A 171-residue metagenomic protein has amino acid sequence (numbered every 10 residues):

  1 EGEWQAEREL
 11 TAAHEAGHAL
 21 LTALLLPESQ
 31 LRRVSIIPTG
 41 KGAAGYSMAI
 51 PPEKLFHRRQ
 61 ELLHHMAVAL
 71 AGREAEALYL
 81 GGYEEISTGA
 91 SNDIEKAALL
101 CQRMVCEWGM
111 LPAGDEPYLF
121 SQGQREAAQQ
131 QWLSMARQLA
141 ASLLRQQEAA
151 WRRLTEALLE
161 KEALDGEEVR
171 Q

Functional and structural regions predicted by a protein language model:
E1-W4: Interdomain coupling/hinge region of P-loop NTPase helicase/AAA+ cores
A6-A13, A19-Q171: Soluble catalytic regions of large protease machineries
